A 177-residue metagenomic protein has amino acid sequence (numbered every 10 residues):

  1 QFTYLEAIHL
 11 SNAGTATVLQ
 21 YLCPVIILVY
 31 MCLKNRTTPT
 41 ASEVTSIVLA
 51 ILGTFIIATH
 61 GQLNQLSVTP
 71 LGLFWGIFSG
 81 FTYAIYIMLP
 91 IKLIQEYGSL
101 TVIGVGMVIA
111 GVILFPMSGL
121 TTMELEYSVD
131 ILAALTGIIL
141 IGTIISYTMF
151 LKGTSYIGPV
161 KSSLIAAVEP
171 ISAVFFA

Functional and structural regions predicted by a protein language model:
Q1-T15, Q20, I56, I139-I157: Specific transmembrane alpha-helical segments of multi-pass solute transporters/efflux pumps, especially DMT/EamA
Q1-T3, A7, F55-Q62, A110-E124 (+1 more regions): Hydrophobic alpha-helical transmembrane segments in multi-pass integral membrane proteins
Q1-T3, I47, P70-S79, F115 (+2 more regions): Loop-to-transmembrane-helix transition segments
F2, P24-V29, F55, F81-I85 (+3 more regions): Hydrophobic/small/kink-forming positions within alpha-helical transmembrane segments of polytopic membrane proteins
T3, L19, I26, L49 (+6 more regions): Hydrophobic residues within membrane-embedded alpha-helical segments of Major Facilitator Superfamily
Y4-T38, S79, V160-A177: Specific alpha-helical transmembrane segments that line the substrate/conduction pathway and gating interfaces
I27-V29, L33, I47, N64-T121: Transmembrane alpha-helical segments that form core, pore/gating elements of small-molecule transporters/exporters
Y30, P39-G61, V108-I109, L114 (+2 more regions): Hydrophobic transmembrane alpha-helices of multi-pass small-molecule transport proteins
